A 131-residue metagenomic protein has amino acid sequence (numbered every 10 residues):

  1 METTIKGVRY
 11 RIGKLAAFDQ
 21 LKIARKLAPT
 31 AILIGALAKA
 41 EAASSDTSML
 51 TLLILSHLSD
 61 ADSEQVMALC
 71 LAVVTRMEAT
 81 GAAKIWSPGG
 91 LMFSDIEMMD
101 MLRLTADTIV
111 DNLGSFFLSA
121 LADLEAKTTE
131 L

Functional and structural regions predicted by a protein language model:
M1-K6: Short acidic-hydrophobic surface loop/beta-edge motif
Y10-I12: Short, isolated positions in well-ordered beta-strands
A17-L131: Short, surface-exposed, charged amphipathic helix/loop patches that serve as local interaction elements
